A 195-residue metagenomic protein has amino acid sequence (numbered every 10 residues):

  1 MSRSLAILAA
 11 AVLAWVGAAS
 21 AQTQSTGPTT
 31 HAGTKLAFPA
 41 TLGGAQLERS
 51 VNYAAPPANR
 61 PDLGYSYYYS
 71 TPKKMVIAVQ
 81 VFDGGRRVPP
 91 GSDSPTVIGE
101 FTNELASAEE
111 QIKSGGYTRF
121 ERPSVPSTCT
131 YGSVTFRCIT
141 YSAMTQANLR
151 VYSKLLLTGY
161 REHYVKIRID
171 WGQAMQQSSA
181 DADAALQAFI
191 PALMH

Functional and structural regions predicted by a protein language model:
M1-S4: Positively charged n-region of N-terminal signal peptides that target proteins for export
I7-W15: Bacterial N-terminal signal peptides
G17-A21: Sec/Tat signal peptide C-region and signal peptidase I cleavage site
Q22-K73, P123: N-terminal "mature-domain start" segment
G64-N103: A short acidic-to-branched-hydrophobic micro-motif
Y67-Y68, R150-Y160: Short, surface-exposed beta-strand/loop micro-motifs that present aromatic residues
E110-L155: Signature of long, low-cysteine stretches enriched in small and polar/charged residues
K166-H195: Surface-exposed amphipathic alpha-helical segments
